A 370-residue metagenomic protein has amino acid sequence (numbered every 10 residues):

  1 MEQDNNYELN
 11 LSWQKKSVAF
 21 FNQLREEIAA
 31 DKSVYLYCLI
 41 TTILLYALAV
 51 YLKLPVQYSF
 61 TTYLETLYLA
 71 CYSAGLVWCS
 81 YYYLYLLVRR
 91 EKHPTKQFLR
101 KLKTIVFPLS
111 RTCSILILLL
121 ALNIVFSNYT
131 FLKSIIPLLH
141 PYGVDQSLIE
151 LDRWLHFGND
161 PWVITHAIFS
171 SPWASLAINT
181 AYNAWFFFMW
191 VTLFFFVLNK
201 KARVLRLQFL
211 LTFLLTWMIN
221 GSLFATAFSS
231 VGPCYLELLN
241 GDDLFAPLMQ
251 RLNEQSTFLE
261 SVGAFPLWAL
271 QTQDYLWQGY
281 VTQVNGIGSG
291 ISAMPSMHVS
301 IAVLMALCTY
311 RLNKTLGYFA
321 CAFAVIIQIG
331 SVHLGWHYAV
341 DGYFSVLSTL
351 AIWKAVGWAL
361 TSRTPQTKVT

Functional and structural regions predicted by a protein language model:
E2-A29, R89-T112, T364-T370: Membrane-interfacial, low-structure loops and terminal tails that flank and connect transmembrane helices in multi-pass
T42-V50, W217-L223, A324-H333: Aromatic-anchored segments of alpha-helical transmembrane domains
A47-S59: Juxtamembrane "helix-exit" motif on the non-cytosolic side of transmembrane helices
F98, L102-N183: Intramembrane catalytic core of multi-pass membrane enzymes that act on lipidic substrates
I115-L119, F194-S229, C234-L248: Interfacial segments of alpha-helical transmembrane regions
V191-F196, V299-L316, L347-V356: Membrane-interfacial alpha-helical segments at the cytosolic side of multi-pass membrane proteins
A227-R311: Membrane-interfacial catalytic/cofactor-binding modules of polytopic membrane enzymes
S229-L238, A293, I326-A351: Interfacial helix-loop-helix junctions of multi-pass membrane proteins
